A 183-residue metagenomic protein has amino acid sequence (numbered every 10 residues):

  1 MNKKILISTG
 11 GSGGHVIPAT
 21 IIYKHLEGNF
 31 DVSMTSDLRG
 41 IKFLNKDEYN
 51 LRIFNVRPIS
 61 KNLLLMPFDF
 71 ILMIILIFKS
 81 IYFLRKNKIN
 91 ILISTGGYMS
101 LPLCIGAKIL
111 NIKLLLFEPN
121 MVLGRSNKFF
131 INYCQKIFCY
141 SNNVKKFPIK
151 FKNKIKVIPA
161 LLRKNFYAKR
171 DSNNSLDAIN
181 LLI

Functional and structural regions predicted by a protein language model:
N2-G10, G28-L72, K156-P159: Conserved nucleotide-sugar phosphate-binding/catalytic loop shared by glycosyltransferases and other
I7, S33-T35, L116, C139 (+1 more regions): Structural beta-sheet core signal
I7-T20: A short, glycine/small-residue-rich beta-strand->loop->alpha-helix junction that serves as a flexible
R39, K108-R170: Active-site-proximal region of nucleotide-activated glycan assembly enzymes, centered on histidine/acidic-rich loops
N62-I91, L101, I105, I109: An amphipathic, basic-hydrophobic alpha-helix
T95-M99: Short His-centered aromatic/hydrophobic patch
S175-I183: Conserved donor-binding/catalytic core segment of Leloir-type glycosyltransferases
